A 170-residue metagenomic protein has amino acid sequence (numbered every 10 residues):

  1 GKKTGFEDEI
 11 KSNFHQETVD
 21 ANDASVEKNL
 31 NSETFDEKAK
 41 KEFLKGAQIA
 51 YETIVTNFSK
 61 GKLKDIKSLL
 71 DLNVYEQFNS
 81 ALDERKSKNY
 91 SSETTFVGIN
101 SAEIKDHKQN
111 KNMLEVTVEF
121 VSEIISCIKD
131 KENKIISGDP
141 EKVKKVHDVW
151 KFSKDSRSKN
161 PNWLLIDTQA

Functional and structural regions predicted by a protein language model:
G1-I49, I128-D130: Juxtamembrane and targeting peptides
F35, G46, A50-G61, N73: N-terminal, charged amphipathic alpha-helical interaction modules
E37, K41-L44, K60, L69 (+1 more regions): Ordered, soluble secondary-structure elements with a strong preference for glycine-centered loop motifs and nearby
T56, D65-A170: Structured, amphipathic secondary-structure segments that form assembly/contact surfaces in multi-subunit
